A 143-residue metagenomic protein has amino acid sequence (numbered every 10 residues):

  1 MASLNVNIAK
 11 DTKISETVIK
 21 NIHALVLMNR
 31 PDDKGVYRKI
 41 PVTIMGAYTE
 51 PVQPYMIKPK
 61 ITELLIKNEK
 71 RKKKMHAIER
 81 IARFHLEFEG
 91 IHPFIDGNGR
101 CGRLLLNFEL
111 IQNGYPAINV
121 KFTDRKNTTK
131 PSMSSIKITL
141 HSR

Functional and structural regions predicted by a protein language model:
M1-D96, R100-R143: FIC/Doc superfamily catalytic core
